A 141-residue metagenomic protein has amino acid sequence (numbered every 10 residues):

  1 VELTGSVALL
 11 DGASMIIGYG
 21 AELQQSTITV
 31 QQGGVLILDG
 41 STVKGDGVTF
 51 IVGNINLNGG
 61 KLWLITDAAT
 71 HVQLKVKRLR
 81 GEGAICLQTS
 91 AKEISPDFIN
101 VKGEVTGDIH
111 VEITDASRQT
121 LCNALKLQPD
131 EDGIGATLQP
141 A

Functional and structural regions predicted by a protein language model:
E2-A124, P129-E131: Extracellular beta-strand/loop-rich repeat segments of large surface/secreted proteins
